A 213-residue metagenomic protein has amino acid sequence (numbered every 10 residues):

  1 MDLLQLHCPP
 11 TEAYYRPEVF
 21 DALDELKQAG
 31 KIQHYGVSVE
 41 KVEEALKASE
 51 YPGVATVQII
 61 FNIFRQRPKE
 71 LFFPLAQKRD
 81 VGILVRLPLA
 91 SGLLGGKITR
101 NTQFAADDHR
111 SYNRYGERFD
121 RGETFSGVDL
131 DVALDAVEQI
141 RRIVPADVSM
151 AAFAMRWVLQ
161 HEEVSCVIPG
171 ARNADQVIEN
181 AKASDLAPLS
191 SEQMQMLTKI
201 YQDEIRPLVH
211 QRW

Functional and structural regions predicted by a protein language model:
L4: Active-site phosphate-binding strand-loop segment of PLP-dependent enzymes
C8-Q202: Beta/alpha (TIM)-barrel catalytic core signal, keyed to glycine-rich beta->alpha loops juxtaposed to Asp/Glu that bind
M196, R212-W213: Disulfide-rich extracellular domains of secreted proteins
P207: Substrate/cofactor-recognition hotspot
